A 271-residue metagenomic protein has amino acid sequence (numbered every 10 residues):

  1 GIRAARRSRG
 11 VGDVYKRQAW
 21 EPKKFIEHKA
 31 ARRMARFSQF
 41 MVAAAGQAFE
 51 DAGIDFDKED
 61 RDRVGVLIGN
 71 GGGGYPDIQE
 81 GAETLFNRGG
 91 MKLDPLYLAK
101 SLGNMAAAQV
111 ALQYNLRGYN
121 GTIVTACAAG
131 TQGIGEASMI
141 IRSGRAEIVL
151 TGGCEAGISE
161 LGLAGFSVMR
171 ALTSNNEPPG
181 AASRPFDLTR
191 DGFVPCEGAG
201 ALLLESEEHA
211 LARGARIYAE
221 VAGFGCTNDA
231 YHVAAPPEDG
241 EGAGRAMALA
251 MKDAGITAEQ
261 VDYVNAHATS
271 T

Functional and structural regions predicted by a protein language model:
R3, R9, E177-I256, Q260-Y263: Condensing-enzyme catalytic core mediating Claisen C-C bond formation in acyl metabolism
R9-T125, C154-L163, Q260-T271: Conserved beta-ketoacyl condensing-enzyme motif
P22, E50, I54, L112-L116 (+7 more regions): Generic secondary-structure signature for well-ordered alpha-helical cores
F40-A52, G133, A246-A254: Stable alpha-helical structural segments in soluble proteins, enriched in small hydrophobic residues
A43, K100, N104-A108, L112 (+12 more regions): Residues on a specific face of well-ordered alpha-helices
L67-N70, V124, V149-E155, L204 (+1 more regions): Short beta-strand segments
N87-D94, G135, M139, S143 (+3 more regions): Glycine-/small-residue-rich "gating" segment that lines the acyl/pantetheine channel and substrate pocket
G130: Short conserved active-site loop signatures built around small residues
